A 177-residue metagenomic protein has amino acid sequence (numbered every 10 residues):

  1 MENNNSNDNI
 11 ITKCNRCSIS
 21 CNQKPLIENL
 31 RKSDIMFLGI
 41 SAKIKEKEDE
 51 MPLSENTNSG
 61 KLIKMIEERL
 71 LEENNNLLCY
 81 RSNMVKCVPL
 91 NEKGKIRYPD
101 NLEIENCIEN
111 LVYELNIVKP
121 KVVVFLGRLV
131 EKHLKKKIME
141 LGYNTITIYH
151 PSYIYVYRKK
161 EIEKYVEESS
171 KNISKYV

Functional and structural regions predicted by a protein language model:
E2-V156, E163-N172: A polyanion-binding, active-site-adjacent surface
I173-V177: A charged, well-structured terminal subsegment
